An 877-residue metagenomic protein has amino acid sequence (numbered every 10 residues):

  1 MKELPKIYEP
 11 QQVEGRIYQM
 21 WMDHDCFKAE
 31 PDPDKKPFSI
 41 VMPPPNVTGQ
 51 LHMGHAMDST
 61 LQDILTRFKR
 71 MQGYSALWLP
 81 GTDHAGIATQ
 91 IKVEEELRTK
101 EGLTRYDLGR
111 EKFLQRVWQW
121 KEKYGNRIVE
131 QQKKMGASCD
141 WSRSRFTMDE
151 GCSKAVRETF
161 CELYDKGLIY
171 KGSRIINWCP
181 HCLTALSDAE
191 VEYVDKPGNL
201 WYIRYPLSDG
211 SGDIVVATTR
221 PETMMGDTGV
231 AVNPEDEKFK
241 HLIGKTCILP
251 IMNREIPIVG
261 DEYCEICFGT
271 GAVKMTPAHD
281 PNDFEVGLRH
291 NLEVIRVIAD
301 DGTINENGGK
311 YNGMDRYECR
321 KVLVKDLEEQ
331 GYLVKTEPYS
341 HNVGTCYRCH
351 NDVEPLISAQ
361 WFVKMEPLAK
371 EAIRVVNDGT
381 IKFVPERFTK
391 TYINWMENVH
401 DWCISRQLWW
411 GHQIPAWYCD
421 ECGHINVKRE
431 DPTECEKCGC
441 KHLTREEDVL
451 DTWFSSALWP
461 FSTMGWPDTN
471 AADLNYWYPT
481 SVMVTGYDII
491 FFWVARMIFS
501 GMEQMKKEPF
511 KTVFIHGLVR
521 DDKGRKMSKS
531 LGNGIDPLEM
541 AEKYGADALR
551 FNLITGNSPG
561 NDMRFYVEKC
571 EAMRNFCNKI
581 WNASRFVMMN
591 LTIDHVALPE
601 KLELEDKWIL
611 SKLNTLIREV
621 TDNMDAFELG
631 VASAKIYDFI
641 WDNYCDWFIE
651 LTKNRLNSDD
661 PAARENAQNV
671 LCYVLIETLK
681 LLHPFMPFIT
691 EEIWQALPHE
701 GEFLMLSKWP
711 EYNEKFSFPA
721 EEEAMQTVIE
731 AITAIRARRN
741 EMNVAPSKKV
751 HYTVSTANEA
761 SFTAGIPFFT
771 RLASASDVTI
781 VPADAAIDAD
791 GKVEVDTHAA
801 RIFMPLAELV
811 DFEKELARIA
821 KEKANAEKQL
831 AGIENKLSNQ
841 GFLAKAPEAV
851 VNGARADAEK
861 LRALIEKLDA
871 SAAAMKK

Functional and structural regions predicted by a protein language model:
M1-M53, A76, V334, Y347 (+1 more regions): Non-catalytic terminal extensions that flank enzyme cores
K2, I7, R16, M20-H24 (+12 more regions): Residue patterns forming the tRNA-binding/recognition surfaces of aminoacyl-tRNA synthetases and related DALR
D32-V93, T147, V156, V216-T218 (+6 more regions): N-terminal catalytic cores of NTP/NDP-binding nucleotidyl/phosphoryl-transfer enzymes
P33-K35, P43-P44, L77-Q90, S144-C152 (+3 more regions): Short, solvent-exposed turn/loop segments enriched in Gly/Ser/Thr/Pro and often Arg
A56-I64, I214-I248, V273-D280, H290-R296 (+4 more regions): Extended active-site and interfacial segments that coordinate phosphate-rich ligands in large catalytic machineries
Y202, N394-F454, L458, E503-A546 (+1 more regions): Feature 926 captures the class I aminoacyl-tRNA synthetase adenylation module centered on the KMSKS loop
I203-Y205, K245-I251: Short conserved beta-strand and strand-loop elements enriched in small hydrophobics with frequent Asp/Gly
R254-V259, E447-Y478, D642, D646-I649: Active-site-adjacent "gating/activation" loops or surface patches in catalytic cores
